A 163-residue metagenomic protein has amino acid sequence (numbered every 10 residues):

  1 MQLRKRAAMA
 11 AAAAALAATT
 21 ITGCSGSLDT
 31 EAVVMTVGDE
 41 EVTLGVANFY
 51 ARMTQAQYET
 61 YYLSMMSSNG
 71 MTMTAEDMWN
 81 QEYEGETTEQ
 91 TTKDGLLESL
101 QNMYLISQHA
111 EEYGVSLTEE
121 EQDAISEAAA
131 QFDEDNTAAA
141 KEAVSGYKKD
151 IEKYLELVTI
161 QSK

Functional and structural regions predicted by a protein language model:
Q2-A11: Bacterial N-terminal signal peptides that target proteins for export
A12-A17: Hydrophobic helical h-region of N-terminal Sec-dependent signal peptides in bacterial secretory/periplasmic proteins
T19-G23: C-terminal motif of bacterial Sec signal peptides marking the signal peptidase cleavage site
G26-G146: N-terminal targeting/tethering segments
K141-K163: Proteostasis/folding factors centered on peptidyl-prolyl cis-trans isomerases
